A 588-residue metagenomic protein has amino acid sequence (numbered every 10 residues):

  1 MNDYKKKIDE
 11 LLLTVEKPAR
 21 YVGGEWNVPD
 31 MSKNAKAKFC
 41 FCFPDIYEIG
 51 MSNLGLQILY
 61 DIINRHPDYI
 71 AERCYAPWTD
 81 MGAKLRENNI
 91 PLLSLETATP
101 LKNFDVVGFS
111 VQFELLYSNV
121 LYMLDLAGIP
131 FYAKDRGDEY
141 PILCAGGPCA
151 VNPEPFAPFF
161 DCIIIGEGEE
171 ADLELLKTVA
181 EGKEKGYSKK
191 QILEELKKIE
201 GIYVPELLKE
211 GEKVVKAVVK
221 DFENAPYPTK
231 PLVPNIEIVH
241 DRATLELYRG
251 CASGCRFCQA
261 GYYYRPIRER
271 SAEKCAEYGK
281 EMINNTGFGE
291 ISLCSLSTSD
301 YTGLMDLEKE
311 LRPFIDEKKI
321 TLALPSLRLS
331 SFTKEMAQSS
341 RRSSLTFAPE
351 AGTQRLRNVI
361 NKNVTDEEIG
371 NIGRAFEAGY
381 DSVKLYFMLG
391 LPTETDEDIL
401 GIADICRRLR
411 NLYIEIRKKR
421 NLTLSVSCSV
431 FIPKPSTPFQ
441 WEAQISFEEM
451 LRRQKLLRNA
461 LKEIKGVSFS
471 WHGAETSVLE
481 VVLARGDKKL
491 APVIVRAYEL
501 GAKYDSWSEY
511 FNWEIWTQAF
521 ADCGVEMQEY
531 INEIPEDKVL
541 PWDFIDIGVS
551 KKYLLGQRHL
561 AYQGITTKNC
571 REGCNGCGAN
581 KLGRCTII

Functional and structural regions predicted by a protein language model:
D9-C40, Y47-E48, P205-T244, G548-L560 (+1 more regions): N-terminal [4Fe-4S]-dependent radical SAM core
F39-D45, I63, V233-Q259, I283 (+2 more regions): N-terminal pre-triad scaffold of radical SAM enzymes
F41-C42, E281-K384, M388-S425, S429 (+1 more regions): Conserved SAM/AdoMet-binding glycine-rich loop
Y47-G50, T79-G82, L115-Y117, A150-P153 (+14 more regions): Flexible loop/turn segments at secondary-structure boundaries
N53, E237-E273, G573-I588: Canonical Radical SAM [4Fe-4S] cluster-binding loop centered on the CxxxCxxC motif and its immediate flanking residues
A76-G211, P438-D487, I494-E509: Glycine-rich beta-alpha loop elements in corrinoid/cobalamin-binding modules across cobalamin-dependent enzymes
T79-D80, P155, Y301-T302, F332-M336 (+6 more regions): Flexible glycine/acidic-rich beta-alpha junction loops that bind and position SAM and/or redox cofactors in anaerobic
C258, E536-I588: Cysteine-cluster motifs in flexible loop/terminal segments that predominantly coordinate metals
